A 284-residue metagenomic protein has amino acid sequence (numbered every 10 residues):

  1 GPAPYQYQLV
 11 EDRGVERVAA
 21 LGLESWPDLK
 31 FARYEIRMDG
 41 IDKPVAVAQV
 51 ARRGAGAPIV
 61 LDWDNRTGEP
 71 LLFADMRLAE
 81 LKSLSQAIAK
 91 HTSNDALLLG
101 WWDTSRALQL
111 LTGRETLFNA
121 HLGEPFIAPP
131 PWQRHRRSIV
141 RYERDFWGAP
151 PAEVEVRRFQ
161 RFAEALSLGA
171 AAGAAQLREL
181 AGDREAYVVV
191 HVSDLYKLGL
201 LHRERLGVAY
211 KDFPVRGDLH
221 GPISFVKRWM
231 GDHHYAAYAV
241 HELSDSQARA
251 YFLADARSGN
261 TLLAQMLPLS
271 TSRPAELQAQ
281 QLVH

Functional and structural regions predicted by a protein language model:
G1-H284: Extracytoplasmic
